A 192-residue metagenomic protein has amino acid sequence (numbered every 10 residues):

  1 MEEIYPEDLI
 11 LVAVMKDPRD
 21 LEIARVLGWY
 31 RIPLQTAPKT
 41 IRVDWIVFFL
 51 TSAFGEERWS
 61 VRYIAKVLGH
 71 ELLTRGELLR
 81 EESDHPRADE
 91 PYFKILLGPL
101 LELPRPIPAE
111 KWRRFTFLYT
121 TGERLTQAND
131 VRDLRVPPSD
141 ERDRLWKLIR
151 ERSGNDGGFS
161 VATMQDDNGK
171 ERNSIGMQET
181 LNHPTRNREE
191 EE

Functional and structural regions predicted by a protein language model:
M1-E192: Structured alpha/beta reader/binder surfaces that contact nucleic acids or chromatin modification marks
